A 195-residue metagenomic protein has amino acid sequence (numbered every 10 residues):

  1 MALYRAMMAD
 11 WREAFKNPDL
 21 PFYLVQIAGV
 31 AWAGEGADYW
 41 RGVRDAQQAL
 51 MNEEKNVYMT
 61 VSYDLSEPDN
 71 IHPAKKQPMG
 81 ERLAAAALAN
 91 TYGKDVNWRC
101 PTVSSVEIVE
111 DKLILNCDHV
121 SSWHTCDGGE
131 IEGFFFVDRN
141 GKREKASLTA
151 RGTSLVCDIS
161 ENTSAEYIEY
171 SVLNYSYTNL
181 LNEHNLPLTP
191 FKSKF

Functional and structural regions predicted by a protein language model:
M1-L24, E54-N56: Active-site neighborhood of glycoside hydrolase catalytic domains
A2-D10, D38-Q48: Alpha-helical scaffolding within the catalytic cores of extracellular/periplasmic polymer-degrading hydrolases
W11, L83, I168: Hydrophobic, well-ordered secondary-structure elements that form the walls of internal hydrophobic environments
Y23-I27, T60-S62, S171: Generic beta-strand/beta-sheet core signal
A28-W32, D64-E67: Solvent-exposed loop/turn segments at secondary-structure junctions within structured extracellular/periplasmic domains
V30-W40, P73-K76: Short glycine/threonine-rich loop-to-helix capping motif typified by GTGT followed within a few residues by an Asp-Pro
R44-E132: Catalytic cores of secreted or luminal carbohydrate-active enzymes
I114, H119-F195: C-terminal beta-sandwich/jelly-roll accessory domains of carbohydrate-active enzymes
